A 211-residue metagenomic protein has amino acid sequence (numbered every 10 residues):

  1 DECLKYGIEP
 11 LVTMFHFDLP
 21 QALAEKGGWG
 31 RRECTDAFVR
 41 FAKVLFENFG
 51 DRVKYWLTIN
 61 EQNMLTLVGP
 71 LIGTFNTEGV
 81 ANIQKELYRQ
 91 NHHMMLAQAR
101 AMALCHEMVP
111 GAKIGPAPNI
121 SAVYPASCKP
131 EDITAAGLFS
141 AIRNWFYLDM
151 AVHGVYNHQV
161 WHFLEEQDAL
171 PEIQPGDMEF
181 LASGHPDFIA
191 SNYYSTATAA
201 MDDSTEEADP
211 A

Functional and structural regions predicted by a protein language model:
L4-A211: Active-site region of glycoside hydrolase catalytic domains
